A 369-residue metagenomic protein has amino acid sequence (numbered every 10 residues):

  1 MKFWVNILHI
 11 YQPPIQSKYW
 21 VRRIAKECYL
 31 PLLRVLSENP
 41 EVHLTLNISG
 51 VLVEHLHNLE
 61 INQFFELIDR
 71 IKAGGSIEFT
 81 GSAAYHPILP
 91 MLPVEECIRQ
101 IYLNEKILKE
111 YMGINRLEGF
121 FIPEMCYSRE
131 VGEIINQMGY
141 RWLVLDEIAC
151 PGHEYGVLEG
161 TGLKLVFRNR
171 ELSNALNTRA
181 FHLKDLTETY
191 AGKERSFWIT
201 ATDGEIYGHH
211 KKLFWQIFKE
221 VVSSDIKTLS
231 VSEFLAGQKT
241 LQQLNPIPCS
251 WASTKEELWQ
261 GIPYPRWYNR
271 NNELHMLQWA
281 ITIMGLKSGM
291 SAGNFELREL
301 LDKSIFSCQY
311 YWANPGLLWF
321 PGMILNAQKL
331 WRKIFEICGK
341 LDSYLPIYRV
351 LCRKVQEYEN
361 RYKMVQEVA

Functional and structural regions predicted by a protein language model:
K2-L30, R34-N39, E159-L163, F167-R170 (+1 more regions): Active-site and substrate-binding clefts of carbohydrate-active enzymes
K2-P93, R99-Q100, E118-I122, R141-D146 (+2 more regions): Short, well-structured secondary-structure segments
Q16-Y19, L56-E60, M91-P93, S128-N136 (+5 more regions): A short acidic (Asp/Glu
Y29-L33, F65-D69, I98-L108, G132 (+3 more regions): Generic structural signal for well-ordered alpha-helices, preferentially at hydrophobic/aromatic core positions
L30-P31, L59-K72, D146-G160, R179-Y190: Alpha-helical scaffolding within the catalytic cores of extracellular/periplasmic polymer-degrading hydrolases
I88, I148-G152, V166-N177, L183: Positively charged, amphipathic and often flexible ligand-engagement surfaces
V94-E124, E188-T200: CE4/NodB-like, metal-dependent polysaccharide N-deacetylase domain that modifies extracellular/periplasmic N-acetylated
N136-E154, K227-S232: His/Asp/Glu-enriched short active-site or ligand-binding loop at hydrolase and phosphoryl-transfer sites
